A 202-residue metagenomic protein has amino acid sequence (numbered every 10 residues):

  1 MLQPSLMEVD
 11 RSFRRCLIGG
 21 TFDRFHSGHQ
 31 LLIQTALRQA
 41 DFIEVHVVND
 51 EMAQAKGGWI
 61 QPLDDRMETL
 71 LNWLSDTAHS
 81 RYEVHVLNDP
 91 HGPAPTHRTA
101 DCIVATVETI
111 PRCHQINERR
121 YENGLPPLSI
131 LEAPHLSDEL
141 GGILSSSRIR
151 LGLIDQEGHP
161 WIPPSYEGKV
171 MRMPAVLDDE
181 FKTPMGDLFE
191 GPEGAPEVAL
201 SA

Functional and structural regions predicted by a protein language model:
M1-G191, L200-A202: Nucleotidyltransferase catalytic core that binds NTPs
